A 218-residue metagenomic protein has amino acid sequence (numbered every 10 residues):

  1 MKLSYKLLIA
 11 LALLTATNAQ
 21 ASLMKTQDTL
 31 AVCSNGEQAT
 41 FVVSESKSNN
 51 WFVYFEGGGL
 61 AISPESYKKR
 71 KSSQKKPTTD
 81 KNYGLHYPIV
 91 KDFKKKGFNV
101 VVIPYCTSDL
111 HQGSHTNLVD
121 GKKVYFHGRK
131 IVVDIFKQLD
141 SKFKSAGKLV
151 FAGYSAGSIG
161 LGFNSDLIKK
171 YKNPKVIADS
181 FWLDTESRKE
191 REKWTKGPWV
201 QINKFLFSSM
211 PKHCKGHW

Functional and structural regions predicted by a protein language model:
K2-A10: Sec-dependent signal peptide recognition, specifically the positively charged N-region followed immediately by
L11-A19: Hydrophobic h-region of N-terminal signal peptides that target proteins for export in Gram-negative bacteria
A19-N50: A domain-start/cap signature at the N-terminus of enzymes
S44-Q138: Active-site machinery of serine-nucleophile hydrolases
L60-I62, D109-L110, S158-G160, L183-E186: Flexible loop/turn segments at secondary-structure boundaries
I103, L149-Y154: Short glycine-rich or small-residue beta-strand-to-loop segments that form or flank ligand, phosphate, metal/Fe-S
T116-N117, K123-V150, S165-W218: Surface cap/lid and interfacial helix-loop subdomains adjacent to catalytic sites that gate substrate access
Y154-S165: Glycine-rich nucleophile elbow surrounding the catalytic serine of serine-hydrolase chemistry
